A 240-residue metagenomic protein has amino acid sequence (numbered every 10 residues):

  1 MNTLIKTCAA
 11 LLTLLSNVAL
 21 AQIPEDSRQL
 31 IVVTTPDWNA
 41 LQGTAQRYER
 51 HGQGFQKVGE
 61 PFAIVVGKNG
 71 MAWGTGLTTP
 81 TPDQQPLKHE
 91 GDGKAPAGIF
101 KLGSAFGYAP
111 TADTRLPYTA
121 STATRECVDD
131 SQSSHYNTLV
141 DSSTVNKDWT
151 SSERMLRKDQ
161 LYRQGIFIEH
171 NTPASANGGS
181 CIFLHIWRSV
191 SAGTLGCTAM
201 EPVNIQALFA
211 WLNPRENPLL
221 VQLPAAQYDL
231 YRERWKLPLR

Functional and structural regions predicted by a protein language model:
M1-C8: Bacterial N-terminal signal peptides that target proteins for export
A9-L14: Hydrophobic helical h-region of N-terminal Sec-dependent signal peptides in bacterial secretory/periplasmic proteins
S16-V18: N-terminal signal peptide c-region/cleavage motif recognized by signal peptidases
L20-L195, V203-R240: Cell wall/extracellular polymer interaction/catalysis modules
M200: A conserved hydrophobic position in a structured secondary element of the catalytic/binding core that shapes
